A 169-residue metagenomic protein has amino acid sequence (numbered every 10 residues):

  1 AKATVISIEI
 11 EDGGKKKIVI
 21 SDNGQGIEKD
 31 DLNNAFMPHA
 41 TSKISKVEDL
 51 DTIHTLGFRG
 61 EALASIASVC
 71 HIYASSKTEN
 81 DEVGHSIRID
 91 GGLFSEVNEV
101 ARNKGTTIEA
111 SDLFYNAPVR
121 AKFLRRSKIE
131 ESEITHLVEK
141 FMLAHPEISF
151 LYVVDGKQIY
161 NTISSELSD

Functional and structural regions predicted by a protein language model:
A1-D169: N-terminal phosphate-binding caps/lids of nucleotide- and nucleic-acid-binding domains
